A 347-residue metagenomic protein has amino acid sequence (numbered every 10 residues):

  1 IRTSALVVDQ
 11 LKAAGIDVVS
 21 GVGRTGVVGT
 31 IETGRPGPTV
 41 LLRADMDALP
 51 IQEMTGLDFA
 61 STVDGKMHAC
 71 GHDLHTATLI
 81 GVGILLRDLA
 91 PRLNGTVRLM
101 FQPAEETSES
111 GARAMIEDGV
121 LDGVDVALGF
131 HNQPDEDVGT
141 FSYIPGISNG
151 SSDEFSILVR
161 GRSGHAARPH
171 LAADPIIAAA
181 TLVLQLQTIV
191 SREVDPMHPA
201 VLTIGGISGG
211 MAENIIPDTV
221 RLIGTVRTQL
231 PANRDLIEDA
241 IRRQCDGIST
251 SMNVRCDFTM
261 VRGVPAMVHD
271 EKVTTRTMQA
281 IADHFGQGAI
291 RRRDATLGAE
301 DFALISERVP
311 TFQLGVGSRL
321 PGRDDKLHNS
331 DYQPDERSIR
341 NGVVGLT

Functional and structural regions predicted by a protein language model:
I1-P36: A non-catalytic alpha/beta surface segment that caps or lines the substrate-entry region of metallo-dependent hydrolase
A13-A14, L89, R308: Conserved dinucleotide-binding and phosphotransfer motif residues
V18-G23, M67-L74, A295: Active-site nucleophile and cofactor-binding loops and adjacent substrate-binding regions of central metabolic enzymes
G23, P36-G56: N-terminal beta-rich core of secreted/periplasmic extracellular enzymes
V27-V28, L49-I51, T55-M67, D73-L74 (+5 more regions): Histidine/acidic-residue-rich, glycine-tolerant segments that coordinate divalent metal ions
R43, Q52, F155, T311-R319: Non-cysteine beta-strand/loop elements that form the S-adenosyl-L-methionine
I177-T347: Metal-dependent amide/peptide-bond hydrolase catalytic core, centered on the "pita-bread" metallohydrolase fold
